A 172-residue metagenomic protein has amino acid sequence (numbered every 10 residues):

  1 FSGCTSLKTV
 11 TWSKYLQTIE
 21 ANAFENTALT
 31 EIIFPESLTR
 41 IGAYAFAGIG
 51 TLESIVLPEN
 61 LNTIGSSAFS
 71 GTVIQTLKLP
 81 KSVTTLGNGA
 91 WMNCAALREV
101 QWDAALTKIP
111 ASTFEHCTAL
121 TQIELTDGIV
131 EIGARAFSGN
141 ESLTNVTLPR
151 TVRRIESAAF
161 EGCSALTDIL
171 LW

Functional and structural regions predicted by a protein language model:
S2, E20-A23, G42-A45, G65-A68 (+4 more regions): Consensus positions within tandem repeat domains that build extended binding/scaffold surfaces
T5-T18, T27-R40, G50-T63, T72-T85 (+4 more regions): Structural signature of tandem-repeat unit edges
